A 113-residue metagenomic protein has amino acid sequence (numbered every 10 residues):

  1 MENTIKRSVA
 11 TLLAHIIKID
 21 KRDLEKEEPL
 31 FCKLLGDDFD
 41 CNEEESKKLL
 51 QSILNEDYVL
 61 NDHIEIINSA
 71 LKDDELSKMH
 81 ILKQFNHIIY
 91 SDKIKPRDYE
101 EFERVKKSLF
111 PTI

Functional and structural regions predicted by a protein language model:
M1-I113: Small-residue-enriched hydrophobic alpha-helices in membranes
